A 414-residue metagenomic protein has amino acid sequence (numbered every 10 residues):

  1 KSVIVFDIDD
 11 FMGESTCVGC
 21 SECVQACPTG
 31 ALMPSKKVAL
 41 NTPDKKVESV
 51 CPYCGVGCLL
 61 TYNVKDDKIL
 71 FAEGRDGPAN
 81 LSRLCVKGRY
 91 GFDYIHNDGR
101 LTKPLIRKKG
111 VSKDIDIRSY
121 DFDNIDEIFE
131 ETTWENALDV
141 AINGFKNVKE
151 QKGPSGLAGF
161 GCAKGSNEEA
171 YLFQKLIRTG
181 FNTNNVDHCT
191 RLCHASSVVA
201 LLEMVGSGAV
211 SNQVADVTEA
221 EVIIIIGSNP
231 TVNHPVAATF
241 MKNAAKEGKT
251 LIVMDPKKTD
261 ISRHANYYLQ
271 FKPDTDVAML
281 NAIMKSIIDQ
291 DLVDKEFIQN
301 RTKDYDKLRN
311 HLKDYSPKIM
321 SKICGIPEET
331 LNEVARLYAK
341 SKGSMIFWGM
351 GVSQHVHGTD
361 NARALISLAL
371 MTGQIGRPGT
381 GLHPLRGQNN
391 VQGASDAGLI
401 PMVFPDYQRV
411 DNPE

Functional and structural regions predicted by a protein language model:
K1-Q290, P327: N-terminal export/assembly segments and adjacent metallocofactor-ligating motifs of anaerobic energy-metabolism
L192-P378, L385-E414: Non-catalytic alpha/beta scaffold blocks inside enzyme catalytic domains
